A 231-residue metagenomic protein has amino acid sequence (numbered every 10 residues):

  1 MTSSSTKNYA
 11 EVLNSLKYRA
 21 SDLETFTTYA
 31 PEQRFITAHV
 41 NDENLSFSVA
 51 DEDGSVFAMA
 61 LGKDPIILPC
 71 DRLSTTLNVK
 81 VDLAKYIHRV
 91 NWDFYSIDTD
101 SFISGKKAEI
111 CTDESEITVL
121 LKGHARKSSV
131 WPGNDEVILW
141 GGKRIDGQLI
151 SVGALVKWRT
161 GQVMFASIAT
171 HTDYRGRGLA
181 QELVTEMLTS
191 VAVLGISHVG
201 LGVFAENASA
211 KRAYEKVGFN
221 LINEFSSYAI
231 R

Functional and structural regions predicted by a protein language model:
M1-K7, R89-D113: Conserved N-terminal entry element of GNAT/NAT acetyltransferase domains
M1-K80, L120-K122, V130: N-terminal charged segments
R34-H39, L45-F47, W92, I138-G142 (+3 more regions): Short hydrophobic/aromatic beta-strand element in the GNAT-like acyltransferase core that lines or flanks the acyl-donor
N44-L45, Q148-S151, S209: Glycine-rich acetyl-CoA-binding "A-motif" of GNAT/NAT acetyltransferases
D64-C70, T170, G176-V193, K211-K216: Conserved acetyl-CoA-binding loop-helix of GNAT-fold acetyltransferases
T75-V79, L201-K211, Y228-R231: Conserved beta-strand-loop-alpha-helix junction that forms the acyl-donor binding cleft
I87-D98, G202, N220-R231: Conserved catalytic-core motifs of GNAT/GCN5-like acyltransferases
S129-L139, K143-H171: A conserved beta-strand-loop-helix scaffold within acyl/acetyltransferase catalytic domains
